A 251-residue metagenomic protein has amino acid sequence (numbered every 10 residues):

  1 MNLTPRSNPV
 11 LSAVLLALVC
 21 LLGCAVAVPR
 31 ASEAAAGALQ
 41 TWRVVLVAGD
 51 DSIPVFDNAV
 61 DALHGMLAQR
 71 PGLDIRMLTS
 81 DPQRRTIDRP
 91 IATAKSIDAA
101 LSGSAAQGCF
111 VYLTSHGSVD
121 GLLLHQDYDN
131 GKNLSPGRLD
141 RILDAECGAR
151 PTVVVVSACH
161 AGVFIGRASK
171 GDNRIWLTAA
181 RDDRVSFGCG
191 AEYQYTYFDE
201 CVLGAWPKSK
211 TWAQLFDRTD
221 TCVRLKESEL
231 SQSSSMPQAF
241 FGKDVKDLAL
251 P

Functional and structural regions predicted by a protein language model:
N2-L16: Bacterial N-terminal signal peptides that target proteins for export
V10, C24-Q107, G188-T196, K243-P251: Boundary/activation segment at the start of structured domains
A13-A25: Bacterial N-terminal signal peptides
R43-V47, R76-T79, C109-L113, T152-V156 (+1 more regions): Structural recognition of the beta-strand scaffold that forms the well-ordered cores of secreted hydrolase catalytic
D50-P54, D81-R85, S115-G121, Y128-D129 (+3 more regions): Solvent-exposed loop/turn segments at secondary-structure junctions within structured extracellular/periplasmic domains
V55-M66, A92, S96-A99, G108 (+8 more regions): Extracytoplasmic/secreted proteins, especially bacterial periplasmic and envelope-associated proteins
S115-E146: A short, glycine/acidic-enriched catalytic loop
V153-S235: Active-site-proximal C-terminal subdomain of hydrolase catalytic domains
